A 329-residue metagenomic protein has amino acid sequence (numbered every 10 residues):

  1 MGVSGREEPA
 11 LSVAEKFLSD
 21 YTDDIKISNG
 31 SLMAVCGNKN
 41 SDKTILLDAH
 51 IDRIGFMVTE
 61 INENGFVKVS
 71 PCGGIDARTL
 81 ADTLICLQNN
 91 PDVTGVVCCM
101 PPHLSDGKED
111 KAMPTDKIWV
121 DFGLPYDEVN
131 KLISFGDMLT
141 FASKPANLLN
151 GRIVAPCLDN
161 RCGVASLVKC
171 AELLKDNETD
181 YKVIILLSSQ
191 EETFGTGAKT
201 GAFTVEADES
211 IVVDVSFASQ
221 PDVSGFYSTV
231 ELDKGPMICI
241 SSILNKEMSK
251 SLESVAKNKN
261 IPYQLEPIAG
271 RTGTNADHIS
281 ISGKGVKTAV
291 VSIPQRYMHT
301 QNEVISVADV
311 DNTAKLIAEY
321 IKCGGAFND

Functional and structural regions predicted by a protein language model:
G2-D329: N-terminal hydrophobic/helix-forming segments and targeting peptides
